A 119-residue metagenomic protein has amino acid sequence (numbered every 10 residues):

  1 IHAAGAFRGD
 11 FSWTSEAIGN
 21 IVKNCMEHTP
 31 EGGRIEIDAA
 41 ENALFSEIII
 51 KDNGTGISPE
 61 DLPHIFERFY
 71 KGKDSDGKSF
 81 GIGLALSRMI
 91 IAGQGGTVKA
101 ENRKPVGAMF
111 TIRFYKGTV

Functional and structural regions predicted by a protein language model:
A6-G9: Conserved micro-motifs of the catalytic ATP-binding
C25-M26: Short helix-loop "hinge" at the ATP-lid/N-box region of the Bergerat-fold HATPase_c
G32-L44: Short beta-strand/loop element within the Bergerat-fold HATPase_c
F45, I57-Y70: Short conserved segment of the HATPase_c
D52: Acidic ATP/Mg2+-coordinating residue in the GHKL
G83, S87: Short alpha-helical Gxxx[C/S/T] motif in the catalytic ATP-binding
G95-G96: Conserved glycine-rich
